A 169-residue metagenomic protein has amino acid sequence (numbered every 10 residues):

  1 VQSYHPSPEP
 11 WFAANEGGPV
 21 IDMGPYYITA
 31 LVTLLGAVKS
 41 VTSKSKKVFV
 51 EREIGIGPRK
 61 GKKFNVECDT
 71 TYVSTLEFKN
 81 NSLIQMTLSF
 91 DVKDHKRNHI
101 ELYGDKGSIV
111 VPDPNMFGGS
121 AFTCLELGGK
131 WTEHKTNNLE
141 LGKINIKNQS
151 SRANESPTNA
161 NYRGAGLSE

Functional and structural regions predicted by a protein language model:
V1, S45-V50, N80-S82, F90-K93 (+2 more regions): Glycine-rich beta-alpha junction loops
V1-N65: Predominantly a Rossmann-like dinucleotide-binding segment in NAD(P)-dependent oxidoreductases
L31, V41, S74-L76, N81 (+2 more regions): Generic structural signal for nonpolar/small residues that stabilize regular secondary structure
A37-S43, L83-Q85, S108-P112: Acidic/polar loop patches that form or flank catalytic/metal-binding clefts of enzymes that bind anionic ligands
V50-C68, V73, F78, E101 (+1 more regions): C-terminal glycine/acidic-rich active-site capping loop/insertion
T87-H95, Y162: Glycine-rich phosphate/pyrophosphate-binding beta-alpha loops
